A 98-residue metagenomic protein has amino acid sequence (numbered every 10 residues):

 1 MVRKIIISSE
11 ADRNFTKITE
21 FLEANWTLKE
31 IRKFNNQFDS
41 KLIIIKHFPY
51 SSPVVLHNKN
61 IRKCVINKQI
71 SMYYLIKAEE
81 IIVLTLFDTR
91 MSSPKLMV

Functional and structural regions predicted by a protein language model:
M1-Q37: Arg/Lys-rich, positively charged N-terminal/basic patches that mediate binding to nucleic acids
E10-K17, Q69-S71, S93-P94: Conserved N-terminal glycine/acidic-rich loop preference
I31, P53-V55, P94-K95: Short, hydrophobic secondary-structure boundary micro-motifs
D39, Y50-E80: Basic/aromatic recognition patch in beta-strand/loop cores that engages polyanionic ligands
I70-S71, L75-V98: Enriched for short, Lys/Arg-rich terminal
